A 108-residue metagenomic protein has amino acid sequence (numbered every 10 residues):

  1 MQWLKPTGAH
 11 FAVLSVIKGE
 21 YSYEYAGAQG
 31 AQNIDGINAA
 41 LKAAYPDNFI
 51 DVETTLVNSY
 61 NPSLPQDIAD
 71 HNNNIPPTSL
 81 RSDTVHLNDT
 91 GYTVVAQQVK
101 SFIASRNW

Functional and structural regions predicted by a protein language model:
M1-Q2, N38: Generic structural signal for well-ordered alpha-helices, preferentially at hydrophobic/aromatic core positions
P6-F11: A short helix->loop->beta-strand "cap" motif at the edges of active sites that frequently abuts
V13-S15: Structural beta-sheet core signal
K18-W108: Catalytic His-Asp segment of secreted/periplasmic serine-dependent ester chemistry enzymes
